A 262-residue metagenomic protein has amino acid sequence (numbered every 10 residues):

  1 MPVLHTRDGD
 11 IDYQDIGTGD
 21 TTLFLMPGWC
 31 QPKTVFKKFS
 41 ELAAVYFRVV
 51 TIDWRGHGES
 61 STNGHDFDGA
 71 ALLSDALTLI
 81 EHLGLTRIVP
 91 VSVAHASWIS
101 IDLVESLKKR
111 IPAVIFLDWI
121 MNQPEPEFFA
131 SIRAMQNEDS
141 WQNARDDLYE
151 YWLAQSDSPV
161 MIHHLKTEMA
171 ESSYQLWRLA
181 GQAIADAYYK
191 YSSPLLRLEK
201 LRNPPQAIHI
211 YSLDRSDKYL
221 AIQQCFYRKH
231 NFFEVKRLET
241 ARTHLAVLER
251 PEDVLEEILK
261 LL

Functional and structural regions predicted by a protein language model:
M1-D10: N-terminal cap/lid segment of alpha/beta-hydrolase-fold proteins
G9-T62: Conserved HGGG/HGGXW glycine-rich cap/lid loop of the alpha/beta-hydrolase fold
L25-G28, A94, S212: Glycine-rich His-Gly loop
K37-E41, V50-V91, H95: Active-site loop/oxyanion-hole signature of alpha/beta-hydrolase fold enzymes
I101, E105, I111-N143: Flexible "cap/lid" loop of the alpha/beta hydrolase fold
E125-E127, Q142-R202: Conserved alpha/beta-hydrolase catalytic His-Asp/Glu region
Q206-L245: Conserved loop-alpha-helix segment in the C-terminal half of the alpha/beta-hydrolase fold that carries the catalytic
V247-K260: Post-His helix in hydrolase/transferase enzymes
